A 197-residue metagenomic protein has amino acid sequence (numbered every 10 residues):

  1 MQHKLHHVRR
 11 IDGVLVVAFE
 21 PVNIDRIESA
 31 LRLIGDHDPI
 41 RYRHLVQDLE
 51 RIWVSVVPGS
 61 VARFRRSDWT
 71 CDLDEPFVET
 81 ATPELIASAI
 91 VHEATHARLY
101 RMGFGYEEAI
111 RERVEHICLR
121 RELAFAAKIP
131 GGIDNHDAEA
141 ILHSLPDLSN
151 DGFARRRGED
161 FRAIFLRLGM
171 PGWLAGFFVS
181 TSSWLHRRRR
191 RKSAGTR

Functional and structural regions predicted by a protein language model:
Q2-W69, E79, A127-I129, H136: Auxiliary, metal-adjacent structural segments of Zn-dependent hydrolase domains
A18, V22-D25, S29, H37-I40 (+5 more regions): Alpha-helix boundary/N-cap detector
L73-A89, A109: Short pre-active-site segment immediately N-terminal to the catalytic Zn-binding motif
S88-R101: Active-site recognition of the HExxH zinc-binding catalytic motif
G103-E107: Short, flexible helix-adjacent loops and helix caps
E108-S144: Post-HExxH zinc-binding segment in Zn-dependent metallohydrolases
G131-R197: Long, well-structured alpha-helical subdomains associated with metal-dependent extracellular/ecto-lumenal hydrolases
